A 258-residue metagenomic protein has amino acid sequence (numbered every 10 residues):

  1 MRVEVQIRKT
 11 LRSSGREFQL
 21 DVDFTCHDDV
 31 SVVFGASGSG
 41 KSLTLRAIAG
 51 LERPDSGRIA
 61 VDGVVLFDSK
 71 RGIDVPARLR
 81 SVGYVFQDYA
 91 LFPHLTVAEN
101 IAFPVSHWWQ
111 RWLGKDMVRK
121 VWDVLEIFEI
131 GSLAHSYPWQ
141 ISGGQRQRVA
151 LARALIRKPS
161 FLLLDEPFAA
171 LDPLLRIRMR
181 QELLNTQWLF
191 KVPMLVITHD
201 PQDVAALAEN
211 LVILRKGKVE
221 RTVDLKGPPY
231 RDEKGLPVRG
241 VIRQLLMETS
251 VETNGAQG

Functional and structural regions predicted by a protein language model:
R12, L95, E99-D116, I127: ABC-type ATPase nucleotide-binding domains, specifically the catalytic core motifs of the NBD
V64-S69, G114-L133, L184-N185: Conserved ABC ATPase "signature" region
L66-G83, H107-K115, R231-D232: ABC ATPase NBD coupling module
Y137-I141, Q145: Conserved ABC ATPase signature
I156-S160: A short, proline-enriched helix->beta-strand linker immediately N-terminal to the Walker B motif in ABC-type P-loop
L162-E166: Catalytic Walker B motif of ABC-type/P-loop ATPase nucleotide-binding domains
K218-L245: Conserved beta-strand-loop-alpha-helix hinge in the C-terminal portion of ABC ATPase nucleotide-binding domains
